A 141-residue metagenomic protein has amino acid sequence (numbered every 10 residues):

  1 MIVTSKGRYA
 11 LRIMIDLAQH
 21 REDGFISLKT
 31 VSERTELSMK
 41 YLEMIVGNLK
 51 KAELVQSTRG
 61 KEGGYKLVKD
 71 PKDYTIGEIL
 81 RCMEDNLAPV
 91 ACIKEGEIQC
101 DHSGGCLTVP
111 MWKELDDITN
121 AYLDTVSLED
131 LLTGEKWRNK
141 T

Functional and structural regions predicted by a protein language model:
R8-E22: Short amphipathic alpha-helical interface segments
Q19-E22, E33, K51: The C-terminal cap of the DNA-recognition helix in HTH/winged-HTH DNA-binding domains, marking the helix-to-coil
I26-T35: A short alpha-helical element within helix-turn-helix/winged-helix DNA-binding domains across DNA-binding proteins
I45-K50: Basic amphipathic alpha-helical segments that dock to polyanions
E53-L67: Beta-hairpin "wing" of winged helix-turn-helix
I76, K94-T141: C-terminal regulatory/oligomerization modules of transcriptional regulators
